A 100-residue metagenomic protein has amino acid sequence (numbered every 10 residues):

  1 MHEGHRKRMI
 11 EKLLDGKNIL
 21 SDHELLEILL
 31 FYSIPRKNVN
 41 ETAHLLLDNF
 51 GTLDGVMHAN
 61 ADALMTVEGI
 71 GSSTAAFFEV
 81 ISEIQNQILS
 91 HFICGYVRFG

Functional and structural regions predicted by a protein language model:
M1-Y32: Charged, compositionally biased N-terminal leader segments and the immediate start of the first structured element
D22, E27-H58, A75-H91: Amphipathic, charged-and-aliphatic alpha-helical interface segments that function as noncatalytic docking
A61: ATP/adenylate-binding site constellation spanning eukaryotic-like Ser/Thr protein kinases, ABC-transporter
M65: Basic, low-complexity intrinsically disordered segments
L89-G100: Long, charged amphipathic helices and adjacent flexible linkers at domain junctions
